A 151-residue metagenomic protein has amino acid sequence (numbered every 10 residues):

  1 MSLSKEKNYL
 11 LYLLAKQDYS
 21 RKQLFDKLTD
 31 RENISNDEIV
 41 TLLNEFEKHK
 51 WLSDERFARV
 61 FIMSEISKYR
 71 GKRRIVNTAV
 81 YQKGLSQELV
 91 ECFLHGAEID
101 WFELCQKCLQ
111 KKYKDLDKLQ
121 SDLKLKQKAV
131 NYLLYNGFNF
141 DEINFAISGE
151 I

Functional and structural regions predicted by a protein language model:
M1-I151: An alpha-helical, amphipathic repeat domain used for nucleic-acid recognition, typified by the mTERF helical solenoid
